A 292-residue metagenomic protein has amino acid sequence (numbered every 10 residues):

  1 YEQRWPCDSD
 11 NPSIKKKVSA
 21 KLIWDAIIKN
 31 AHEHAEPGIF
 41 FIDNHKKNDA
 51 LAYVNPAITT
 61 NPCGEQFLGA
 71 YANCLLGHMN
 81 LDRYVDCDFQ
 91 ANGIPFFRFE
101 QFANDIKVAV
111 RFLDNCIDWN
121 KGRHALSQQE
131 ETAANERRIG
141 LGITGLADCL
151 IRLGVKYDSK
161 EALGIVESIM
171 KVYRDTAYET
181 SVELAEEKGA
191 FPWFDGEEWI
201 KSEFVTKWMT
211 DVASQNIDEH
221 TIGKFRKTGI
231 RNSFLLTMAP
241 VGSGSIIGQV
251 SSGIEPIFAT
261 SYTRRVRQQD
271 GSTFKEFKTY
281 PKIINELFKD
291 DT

Functional and structural regions predicted by a protein language model:
Y1-T292: Long, C-terminal-biased catalytic regions of enzyme "large/alpha" subunits
